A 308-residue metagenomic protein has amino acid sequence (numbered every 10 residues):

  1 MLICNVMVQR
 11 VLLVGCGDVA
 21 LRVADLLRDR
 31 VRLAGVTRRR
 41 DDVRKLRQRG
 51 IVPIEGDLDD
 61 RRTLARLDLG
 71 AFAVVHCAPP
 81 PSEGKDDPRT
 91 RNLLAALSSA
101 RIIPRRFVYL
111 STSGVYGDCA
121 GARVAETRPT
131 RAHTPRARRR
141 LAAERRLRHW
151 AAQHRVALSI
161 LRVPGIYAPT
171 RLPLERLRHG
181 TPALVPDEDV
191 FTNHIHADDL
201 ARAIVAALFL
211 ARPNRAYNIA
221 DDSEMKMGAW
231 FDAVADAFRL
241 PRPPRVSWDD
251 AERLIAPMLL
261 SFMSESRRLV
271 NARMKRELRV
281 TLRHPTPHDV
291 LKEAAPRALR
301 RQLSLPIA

Functional and structural regions predicted by a protein language model:
A20-L21: N-terminal Rossmann-fold NAD(P) dinucleotide-binding loop
V52-G56, L260-A308: C-terminal amphipathic/interface module of NAD(P)-dependent oxidoreductases and related NAD-binding regulators
L67-Y109: NAD(P)-cofactor binding segment of oxidoreductase domains
L94-P135: Conserved Rossmann-fold NAD(P)-dependent oxidoreductase catalytic core, especially the SDR/UDP-sugar
A120-I160: Catalytic helix-loop patch of NAD(P)-dependent Rossmann-fold dehydrogenases
L141, H154, I166-L177, A206-Y217 (+1 more regions): Glycine/proline-rich active-site loop of Rossmann-fold NAD(P)-dependent oxidoreductases
P173-I195, D199: A conserved pocket-lining segment of Rossmann-fold NAD(P)-dependent short-chain dehydrogenase/reductase
A203-L259, L299, S304-A308: Mid/C-terminal beta-alpha module of Rossmann-like enzyme folds, strongest in SDR-family dehydrogenases/epimerases
